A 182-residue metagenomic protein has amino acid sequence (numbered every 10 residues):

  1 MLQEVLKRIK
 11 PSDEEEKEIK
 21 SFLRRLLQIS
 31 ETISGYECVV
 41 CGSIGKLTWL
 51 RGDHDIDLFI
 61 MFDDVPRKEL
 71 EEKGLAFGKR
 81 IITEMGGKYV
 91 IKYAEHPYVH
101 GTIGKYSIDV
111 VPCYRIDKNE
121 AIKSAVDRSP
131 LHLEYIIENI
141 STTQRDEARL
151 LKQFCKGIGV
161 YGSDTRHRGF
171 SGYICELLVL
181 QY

Functional and structural regions predicted by a protein language model:
M1-R51, D64-E72, V99-H100, C113-I116 (+2 more regions): N-terminal regions immediately upstream of nucleotidyltransferase
L2-V5, H54-D57, L151-K156: Short amphipathic alpha-helical segments, especially helix-boundary/capping motifs
V5-K10, M85-K92, Q181: Short, exposed beta-strand "edge-strand" segments with a Pro/Gly-rich flavor and a Y/T-containing core
R25-G35, F77-M85, F154: Generic non-transmembrane alpha-helical segments
G35-E37, I56-F59: A common structural microfeature
T48-R51, L58-S129: Well-ordered mid-protein domain cores that form the structural environment of catalytic cofactors
A94-Y182: Catalytic cores of NTP-dependent nucleotidyl/adenyl transfer enzymes across multiple folds
